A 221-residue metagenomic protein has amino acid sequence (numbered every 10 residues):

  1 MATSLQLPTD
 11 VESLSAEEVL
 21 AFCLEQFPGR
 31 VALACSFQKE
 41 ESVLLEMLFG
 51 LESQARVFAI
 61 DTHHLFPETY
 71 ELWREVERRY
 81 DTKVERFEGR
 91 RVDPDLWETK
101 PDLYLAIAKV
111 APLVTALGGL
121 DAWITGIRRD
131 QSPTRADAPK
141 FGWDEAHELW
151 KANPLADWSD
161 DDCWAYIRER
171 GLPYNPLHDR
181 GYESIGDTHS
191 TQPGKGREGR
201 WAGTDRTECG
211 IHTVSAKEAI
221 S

Functional and structural regions predicted by a protein language model:
M1-S221: Nucleotide-activated chemistry modules centered on ATP-dependent adenylation/adenylyltransferase
